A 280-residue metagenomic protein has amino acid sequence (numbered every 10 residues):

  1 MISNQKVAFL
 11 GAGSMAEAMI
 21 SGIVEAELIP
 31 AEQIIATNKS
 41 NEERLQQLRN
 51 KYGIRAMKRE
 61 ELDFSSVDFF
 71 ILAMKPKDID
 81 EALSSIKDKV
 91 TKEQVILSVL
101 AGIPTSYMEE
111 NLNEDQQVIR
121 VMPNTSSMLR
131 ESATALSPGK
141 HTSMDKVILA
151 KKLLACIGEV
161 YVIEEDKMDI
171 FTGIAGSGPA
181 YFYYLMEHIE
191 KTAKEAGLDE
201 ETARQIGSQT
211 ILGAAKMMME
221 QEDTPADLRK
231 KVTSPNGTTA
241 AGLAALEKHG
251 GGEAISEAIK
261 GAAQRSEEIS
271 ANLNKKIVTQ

Functional and structural regions predicted by a protein language model:
M1-R59, E131-S132, K194-E195: NAD(P)+-binding Rossmann beta1-loop-alpha1 motif at the extreme N-terminus of oxidoreductases
I2-S3, S208, L212-Q280: NAD(P)-dependent Rossmann-like dehydrogenase/reductase catalytic/cofactor-binding core
M19, I23, L45-L48, A82-I86 (+2 more regions): Hydrophobic packing residues within well-ordered alpha-helices of enzyme cores
I34, L45, D199-I206, L228: Small-residue helix-packing motif on alpha-helices
I35, N41, K51-R55, E60-L136: Rossmann-like NAD(P)(H) cofactor-binding subdomain of soluble oxidoreductases
Y107, N111-Q117, A133-I170, Y183-E220: Internal alpha-helical scaffold of NAD(P)-dependent oxidoreductase catalytic cores
F171-A180, E201, R229: A short glycine-threonine-serine/GTX helix/turn-capping micro-motif
